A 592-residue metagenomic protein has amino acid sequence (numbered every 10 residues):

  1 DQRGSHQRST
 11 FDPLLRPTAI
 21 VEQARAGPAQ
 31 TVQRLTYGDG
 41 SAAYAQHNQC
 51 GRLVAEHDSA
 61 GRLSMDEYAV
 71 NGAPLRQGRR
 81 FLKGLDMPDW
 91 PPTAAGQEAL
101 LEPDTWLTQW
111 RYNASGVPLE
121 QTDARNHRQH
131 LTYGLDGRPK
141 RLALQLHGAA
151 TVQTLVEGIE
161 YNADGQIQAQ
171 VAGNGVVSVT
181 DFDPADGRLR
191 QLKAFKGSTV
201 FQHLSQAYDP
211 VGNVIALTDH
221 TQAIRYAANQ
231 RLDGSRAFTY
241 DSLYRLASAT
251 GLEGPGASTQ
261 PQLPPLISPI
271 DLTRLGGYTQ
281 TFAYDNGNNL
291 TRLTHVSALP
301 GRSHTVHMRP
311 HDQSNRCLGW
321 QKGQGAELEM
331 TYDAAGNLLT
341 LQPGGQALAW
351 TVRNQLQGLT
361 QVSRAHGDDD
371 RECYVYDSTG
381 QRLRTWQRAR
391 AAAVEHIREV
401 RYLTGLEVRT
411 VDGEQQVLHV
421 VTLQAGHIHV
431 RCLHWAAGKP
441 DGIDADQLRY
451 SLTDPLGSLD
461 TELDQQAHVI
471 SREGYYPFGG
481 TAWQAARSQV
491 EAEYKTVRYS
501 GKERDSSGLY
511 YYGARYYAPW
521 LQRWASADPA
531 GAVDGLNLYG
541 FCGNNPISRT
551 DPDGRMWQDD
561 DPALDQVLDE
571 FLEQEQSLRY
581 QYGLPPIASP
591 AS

Functional and structural regions predicted by a protein language model:
P17-V54, A60-S64, P74-N113, L119-S378 (+2 more regions): Acidic/glycine-rich beta-solenoid
G51, G187, G457, Y475 (+1 more regions): Conserved hydrophobic/aromatic pocket- or pore-lining residues that grip, position, or stack substrates in active sites
W90, P440-G513: A motif-centric feature for acidic-aromatic and gly/ser/thr-rich catalytic loops and repeats
N213, R245, D285, N289-R292 (+6 more regions): Short, conserved beta-strand/loop elements in beta-sheet-dominated catalytic cores that frequently flank divalent-metal
Y278, A467-Q484, E493, G508 (+3 more regions): Short turn/helix-capping motifs enriched in Asx and small/polar residues
Q355, Q381-R382, G513-R515, R523: Short, cationic motifs built from Arg/Lys/His that form the positively charged side of catalytic pockets
M556-S592: Cationic, glycine-rich low-complexity segments
